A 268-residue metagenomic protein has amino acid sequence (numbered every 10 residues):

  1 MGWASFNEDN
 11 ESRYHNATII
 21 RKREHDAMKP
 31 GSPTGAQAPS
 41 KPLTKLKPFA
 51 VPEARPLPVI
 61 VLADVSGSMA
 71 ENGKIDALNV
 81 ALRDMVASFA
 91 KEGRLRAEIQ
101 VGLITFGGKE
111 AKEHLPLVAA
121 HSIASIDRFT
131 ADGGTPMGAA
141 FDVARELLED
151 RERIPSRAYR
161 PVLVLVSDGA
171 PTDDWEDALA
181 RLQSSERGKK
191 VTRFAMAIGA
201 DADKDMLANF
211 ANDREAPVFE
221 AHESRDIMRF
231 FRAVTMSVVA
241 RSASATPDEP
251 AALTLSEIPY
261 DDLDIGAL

Functional and structural regions predicted by a protein language model:
G2-I60, V65-D76, E149-D150, P155-S156: Acidic, polar low-complexity linker/tail segments
W3, A97-D127, K204-N212: Short beta-strand-loop
P52-H114, V162-V166: Von Willebrand factor
P56-L57, R160, K189-T192, D213-A216: Short glycine-/polar-rich loops that comprise or flank the Walker A/P-loop and associated switch/sensor motifs
A111-E113, I123-Y159, D173-D174, T192-D205 (+1 more regions): Von Willebrand factor
A124, A200-E249: Von Willebrand factor A/integrin I-like adhesion domains
G169-D213: VWA/integrin I-like adhesion module and closely mimicked acidic/polar interface patches used
G199, S224, T246-L268: Extended acidic, low-complexity intrinsically disordered regions
